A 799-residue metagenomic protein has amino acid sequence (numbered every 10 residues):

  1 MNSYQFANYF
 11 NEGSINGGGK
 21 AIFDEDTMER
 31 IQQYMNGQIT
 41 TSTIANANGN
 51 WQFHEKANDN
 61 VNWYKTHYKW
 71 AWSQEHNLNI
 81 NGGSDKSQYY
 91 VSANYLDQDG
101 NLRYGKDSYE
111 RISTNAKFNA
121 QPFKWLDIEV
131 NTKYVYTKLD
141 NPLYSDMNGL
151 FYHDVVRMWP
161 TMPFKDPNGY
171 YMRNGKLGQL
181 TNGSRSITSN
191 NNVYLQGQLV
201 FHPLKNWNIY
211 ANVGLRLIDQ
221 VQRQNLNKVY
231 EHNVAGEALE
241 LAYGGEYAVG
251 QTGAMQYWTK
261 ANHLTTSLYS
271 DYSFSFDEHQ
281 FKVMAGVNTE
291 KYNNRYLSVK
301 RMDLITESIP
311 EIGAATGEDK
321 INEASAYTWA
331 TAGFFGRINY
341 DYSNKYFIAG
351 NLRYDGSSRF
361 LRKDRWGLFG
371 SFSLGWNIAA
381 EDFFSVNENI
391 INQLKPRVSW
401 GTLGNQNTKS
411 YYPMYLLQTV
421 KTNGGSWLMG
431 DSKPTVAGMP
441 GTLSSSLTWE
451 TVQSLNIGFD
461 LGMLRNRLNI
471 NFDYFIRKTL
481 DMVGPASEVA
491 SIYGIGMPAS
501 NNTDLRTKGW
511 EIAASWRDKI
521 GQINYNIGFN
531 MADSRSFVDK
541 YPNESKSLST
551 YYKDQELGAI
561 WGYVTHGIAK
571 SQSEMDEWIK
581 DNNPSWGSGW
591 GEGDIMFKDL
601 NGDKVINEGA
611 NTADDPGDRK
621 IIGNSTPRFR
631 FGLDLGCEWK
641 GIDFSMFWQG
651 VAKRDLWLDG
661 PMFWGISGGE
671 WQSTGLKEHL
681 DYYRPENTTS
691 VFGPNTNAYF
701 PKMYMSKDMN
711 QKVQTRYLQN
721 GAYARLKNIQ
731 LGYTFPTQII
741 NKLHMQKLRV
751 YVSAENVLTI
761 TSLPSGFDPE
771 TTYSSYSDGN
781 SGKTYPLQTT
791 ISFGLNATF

Functional and structural regions predicted by a protein language model:
M1-H54, T503, K519-S625, G665 (+1 more regions): Conserved small-residue
M1-L204, N208, N212, D271 (+10 more regions): Membrane-proximal, glycine/serine-rich, low-complexity loop/turn segments characteristic of large bacterial
M35-Q38, G49, E231-V234, S357 (+1 more regions): Extracytoplasmic gating/loop element in the C-terminal half of outer-membrane beta-barrel translocons and assembly
K56-W63, K320, D614-G617: Short Pro/Gly-enriched beta-strand edge/turn motifs at strand-loop
Q74, K117-Y136, Y171-L226, L239-V564 (+1 more regions): Extracellular/periplasmic, surface-exposed regions of secreted and cell-surface proteins
Y90-S92, F472, E608-G609: Periplasmic plug
A93-Q98, S534, G617-D618, P736 (+1 more regions): Generic short beta-strand segments
V538, P616-G617, P627-G641, K727-G732: Conserved SET/PR-domain catalytic core that frames the SAM/AdoMet-binding pocket
